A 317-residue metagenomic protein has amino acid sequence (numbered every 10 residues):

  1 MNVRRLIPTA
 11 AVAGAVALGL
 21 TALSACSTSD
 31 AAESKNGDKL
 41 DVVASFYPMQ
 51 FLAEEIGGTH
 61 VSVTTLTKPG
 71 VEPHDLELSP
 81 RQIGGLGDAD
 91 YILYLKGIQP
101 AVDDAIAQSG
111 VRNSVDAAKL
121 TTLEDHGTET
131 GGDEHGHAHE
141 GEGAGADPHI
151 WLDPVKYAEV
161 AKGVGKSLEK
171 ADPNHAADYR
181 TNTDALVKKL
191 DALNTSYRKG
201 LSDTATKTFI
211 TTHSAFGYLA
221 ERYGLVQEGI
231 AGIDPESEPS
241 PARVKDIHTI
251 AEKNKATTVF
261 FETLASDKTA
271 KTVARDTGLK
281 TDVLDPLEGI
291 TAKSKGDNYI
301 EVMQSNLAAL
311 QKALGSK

Functional and structural regions predicted by a protein language model:
N2-K317: Extracytoplasmic metal-acquisition and chelation regions
